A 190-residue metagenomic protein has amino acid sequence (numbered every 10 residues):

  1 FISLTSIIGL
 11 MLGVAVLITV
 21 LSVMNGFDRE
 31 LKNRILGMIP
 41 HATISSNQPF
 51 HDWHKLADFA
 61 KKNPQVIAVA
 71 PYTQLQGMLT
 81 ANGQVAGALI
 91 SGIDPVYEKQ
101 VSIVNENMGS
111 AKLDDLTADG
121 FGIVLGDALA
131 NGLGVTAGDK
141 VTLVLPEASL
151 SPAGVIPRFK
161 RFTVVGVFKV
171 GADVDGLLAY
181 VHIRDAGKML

Functional and structural regions predicted by a protein language model:
F1-M11: N-terminal signal-anchor/signal peptide hydrophobic helix marking the start of the first transmembrane segment
I2, A15-I39: Alpha-helical transmembrane segments
G9, I39-H41, V66, G87: A common structural microfeature
L10-M11, I35-G37, N82: Short, flexible turn/loop "capping" segments at secondary-structure junctions
A15, T19, Q48, L178: Catalytic cores of large soluble enzymes that bind and process phosphate-bearing ligands
S22, G26, H51, V85 (+1 more regions): Charged, alpha-helix-enriched surfaces in structured cytosolic catalytic cores of large nucleotide-utilizing machines
D28-A57: Membrane-interface junction motifs in transport/secretion proteins
D58-Y180, R184-L190: A structural signal for hydrophobic secondary-structure junctions, strongest on transmembrane helix-loop-helix units
